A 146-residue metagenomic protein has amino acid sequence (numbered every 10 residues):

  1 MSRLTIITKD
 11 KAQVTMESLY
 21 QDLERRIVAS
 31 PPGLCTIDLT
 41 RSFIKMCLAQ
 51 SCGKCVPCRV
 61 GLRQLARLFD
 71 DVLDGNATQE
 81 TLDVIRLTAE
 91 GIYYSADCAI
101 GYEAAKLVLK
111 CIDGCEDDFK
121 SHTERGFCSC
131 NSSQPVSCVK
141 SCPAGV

Functional and structural regions predicted by a protein language model:
M1-V146: Redox cofactor-anchoring modules in respiratory/redox and cofactor-processing assemblies
